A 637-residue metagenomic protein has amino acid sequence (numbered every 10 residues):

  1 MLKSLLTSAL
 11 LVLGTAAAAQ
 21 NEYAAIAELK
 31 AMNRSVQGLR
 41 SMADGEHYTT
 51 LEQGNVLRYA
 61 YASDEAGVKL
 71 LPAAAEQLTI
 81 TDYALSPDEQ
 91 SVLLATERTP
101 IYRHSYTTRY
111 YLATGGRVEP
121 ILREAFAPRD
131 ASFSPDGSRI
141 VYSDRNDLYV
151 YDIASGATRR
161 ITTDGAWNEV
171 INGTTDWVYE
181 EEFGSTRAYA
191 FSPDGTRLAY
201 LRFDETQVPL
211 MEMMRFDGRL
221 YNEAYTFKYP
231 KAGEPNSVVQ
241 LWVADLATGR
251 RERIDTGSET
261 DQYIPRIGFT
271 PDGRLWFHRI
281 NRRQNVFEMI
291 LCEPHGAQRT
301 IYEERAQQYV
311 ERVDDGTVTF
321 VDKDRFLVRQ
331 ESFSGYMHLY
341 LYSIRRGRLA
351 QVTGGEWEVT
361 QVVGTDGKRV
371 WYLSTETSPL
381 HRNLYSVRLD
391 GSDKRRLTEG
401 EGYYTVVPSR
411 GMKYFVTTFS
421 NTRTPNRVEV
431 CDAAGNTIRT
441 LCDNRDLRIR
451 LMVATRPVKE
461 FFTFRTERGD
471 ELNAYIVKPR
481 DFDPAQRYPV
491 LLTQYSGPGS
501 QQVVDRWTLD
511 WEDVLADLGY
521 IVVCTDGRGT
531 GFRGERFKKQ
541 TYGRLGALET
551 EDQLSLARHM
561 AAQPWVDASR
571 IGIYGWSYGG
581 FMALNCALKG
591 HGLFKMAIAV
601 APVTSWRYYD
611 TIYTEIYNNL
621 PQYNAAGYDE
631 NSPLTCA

Functional and structural regions predicted by a protein language model:
R34-G38, T79-A84, T174-P193, R266-I267 (+1 more regions): Signature of short aromatic-glycine-proline-rich micro-motifs recurring in repeat-based ectodomains
V36-R40, E46-H47, L51-G54, K69 (+16 more regions): Non-catalytic accessory segments flanking enzyme active sites
T49-N55, A60, A84-L85, V92-H104 (+16 more regions): Beta-strand C-termini and the immediately following turn/loop, strongest in propeller blades
Y61-D64, A113-R117, I153-G156, D245-G249 (+4 more regions): Short loop/turn segments that connect beta-strands within beta-propeller blades
E65-T99, E124-A127, R305-Q308, E356: Blade-loop segments of beta-propeller domains
E97-Y102, Y106-R109, I161-Y189, R197-I254 (+2 more regions): Predominantly five- to eight-bladed beta-propeller fold
R103-V150, A157-A188: Asp-box/WD-like beta-propeller blade repeats and closely related beta-sheet repeat scaffolds
L210, G268, T405-A637: Serine-hydrolase catalytic core recognition
